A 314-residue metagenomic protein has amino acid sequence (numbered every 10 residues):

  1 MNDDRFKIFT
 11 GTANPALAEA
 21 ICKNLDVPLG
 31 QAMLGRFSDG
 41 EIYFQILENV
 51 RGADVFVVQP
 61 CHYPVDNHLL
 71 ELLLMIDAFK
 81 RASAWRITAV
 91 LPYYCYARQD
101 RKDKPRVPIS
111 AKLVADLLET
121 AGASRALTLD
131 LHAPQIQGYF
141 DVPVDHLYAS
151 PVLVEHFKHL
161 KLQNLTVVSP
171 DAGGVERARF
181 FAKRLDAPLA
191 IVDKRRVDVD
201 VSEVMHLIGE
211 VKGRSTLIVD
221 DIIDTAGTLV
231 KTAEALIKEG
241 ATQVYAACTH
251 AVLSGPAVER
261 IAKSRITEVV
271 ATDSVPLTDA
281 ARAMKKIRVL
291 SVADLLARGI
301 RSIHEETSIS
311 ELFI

Functional and structural regions predicted by a protein language model:
M1-I314: PRPP-associated nucleotide enzymes
